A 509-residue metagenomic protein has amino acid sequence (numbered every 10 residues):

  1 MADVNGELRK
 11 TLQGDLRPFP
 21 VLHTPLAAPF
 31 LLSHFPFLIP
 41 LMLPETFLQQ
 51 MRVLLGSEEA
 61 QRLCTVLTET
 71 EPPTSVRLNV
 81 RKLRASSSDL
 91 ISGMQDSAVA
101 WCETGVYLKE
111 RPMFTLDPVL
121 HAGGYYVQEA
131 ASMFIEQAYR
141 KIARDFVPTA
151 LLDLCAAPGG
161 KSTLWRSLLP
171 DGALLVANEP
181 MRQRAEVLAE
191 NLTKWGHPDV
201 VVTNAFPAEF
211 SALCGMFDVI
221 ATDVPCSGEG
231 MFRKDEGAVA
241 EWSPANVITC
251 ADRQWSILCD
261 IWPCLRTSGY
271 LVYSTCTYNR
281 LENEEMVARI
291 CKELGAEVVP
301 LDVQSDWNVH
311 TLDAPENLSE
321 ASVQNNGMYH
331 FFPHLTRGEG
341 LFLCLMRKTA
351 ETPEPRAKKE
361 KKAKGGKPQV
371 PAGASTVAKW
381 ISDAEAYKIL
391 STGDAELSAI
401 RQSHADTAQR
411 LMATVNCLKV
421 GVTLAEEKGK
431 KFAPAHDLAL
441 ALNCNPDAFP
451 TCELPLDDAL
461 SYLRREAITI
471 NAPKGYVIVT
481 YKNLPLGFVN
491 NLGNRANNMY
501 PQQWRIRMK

Functional and structural regions predicted by a protein language model:
I39-S87, E339-F342, T349-K509: Polybasic, low-complexity RNA-engagement segments
V147, S211-A221: A short acidic, Gly/Pro-enriched loop at the edge of an enzyme's catalytic core that lines a small-molecule cofactor
V147-C155: Conserved class I S-adenosyl-L-methionine
P158-D171: Conserved SAM-binding loop of SAM-dependent methyltransferases across substrates and taxa, primarily the Class I
P170, L265-T267: Helix-to-beta-strand junctions that scaffold the AdoMet/dcAdoMet cofactor pocket in Class I SAM-dependent enzymes
P180-L213: S-adenosyl-L-methionine
Q183, D218-D260, V272, C276-N283 (+3 more regions): Mobile active-site "lid"/loop adjacent to the S-adenosyl-L-methionine
F217, Y270-Y273, Y278-A399: Class I S-adenosyl-L-methionine
